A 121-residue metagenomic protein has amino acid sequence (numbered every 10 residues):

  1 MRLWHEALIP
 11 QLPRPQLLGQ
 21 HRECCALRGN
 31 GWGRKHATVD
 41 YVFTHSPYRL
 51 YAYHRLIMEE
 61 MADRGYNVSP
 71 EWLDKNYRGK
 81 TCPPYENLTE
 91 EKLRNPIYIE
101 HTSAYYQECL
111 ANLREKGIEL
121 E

Functional and structural regions predicted by a protein language model:
M1-E121: Expand to "…catalyze enediolate/carbanion chemistry for C-C bond making/breaking, isomerization, decarboxylation
